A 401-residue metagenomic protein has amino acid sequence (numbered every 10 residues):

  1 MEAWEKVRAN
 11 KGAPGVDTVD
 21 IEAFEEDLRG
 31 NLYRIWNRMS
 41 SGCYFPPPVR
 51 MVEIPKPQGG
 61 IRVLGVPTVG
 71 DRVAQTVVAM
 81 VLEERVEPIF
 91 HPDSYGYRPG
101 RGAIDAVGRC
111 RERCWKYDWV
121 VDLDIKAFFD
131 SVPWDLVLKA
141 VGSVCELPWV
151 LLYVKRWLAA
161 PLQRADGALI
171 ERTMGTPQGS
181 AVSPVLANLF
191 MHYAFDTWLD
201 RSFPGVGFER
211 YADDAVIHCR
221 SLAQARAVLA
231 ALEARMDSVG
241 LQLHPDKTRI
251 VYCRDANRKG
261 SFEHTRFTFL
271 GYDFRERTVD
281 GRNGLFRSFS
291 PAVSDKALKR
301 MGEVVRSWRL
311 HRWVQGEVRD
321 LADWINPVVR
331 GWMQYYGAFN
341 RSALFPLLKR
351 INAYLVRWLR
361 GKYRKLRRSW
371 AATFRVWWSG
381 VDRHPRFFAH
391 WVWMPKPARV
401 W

Functional and structural regions predicted by a protein language model:
M1-R29: Non-catalytic, polymerase-adjacent accessory regions of viral genome-replication enzymes
A23-P46: Amphipathic alpha-helical blocks
R38-E53, P57, I89-R254, R266: Conserved polymerase palm-domain catalytic core
P46-V52, P57, L158, L162-Q163 (+2 more regions): Core structural elements
A159, V239-Q315: A conserved non-catalytic segment of reverse transcriptases and RNA-directed RNA polymerases corresponding to the late
Y211, T248-A256, W324-I325, P346-N352 (+1 more regions): A glycine-rich phosphate-binding loop feature that marks nucleotide/adenosyl-phosphate handling sites
L321-L366: Non-catalytic, peripheral interaction segments enriched in hydrophobic/basic residues
R350, Y354, L359, Y363-W401: Extended C-terminal regions of large enzymes
